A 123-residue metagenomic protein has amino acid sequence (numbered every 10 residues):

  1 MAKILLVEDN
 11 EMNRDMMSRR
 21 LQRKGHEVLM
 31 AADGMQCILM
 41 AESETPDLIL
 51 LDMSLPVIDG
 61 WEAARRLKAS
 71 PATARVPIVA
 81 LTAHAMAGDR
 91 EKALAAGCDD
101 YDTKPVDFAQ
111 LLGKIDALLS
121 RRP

Functional and structural regions predicted by a protein language model:
E8: Conserved acidic carboxylate
D15-R23: Charged docking surfaces used in two-component/phosphorelay signaling
G25-A32, M40: Short hydrophobic/Thr-rich beta-strand motif most characteristic of the beta2 strand and flanking loop of CheY-like
E44-L50, L55: Active-site beta3 strand of CheY-like receiver
P56, A74, M86, K104-P105: The feature encodes the CheY-like receiver
V106-I115: C-terminal output helix
